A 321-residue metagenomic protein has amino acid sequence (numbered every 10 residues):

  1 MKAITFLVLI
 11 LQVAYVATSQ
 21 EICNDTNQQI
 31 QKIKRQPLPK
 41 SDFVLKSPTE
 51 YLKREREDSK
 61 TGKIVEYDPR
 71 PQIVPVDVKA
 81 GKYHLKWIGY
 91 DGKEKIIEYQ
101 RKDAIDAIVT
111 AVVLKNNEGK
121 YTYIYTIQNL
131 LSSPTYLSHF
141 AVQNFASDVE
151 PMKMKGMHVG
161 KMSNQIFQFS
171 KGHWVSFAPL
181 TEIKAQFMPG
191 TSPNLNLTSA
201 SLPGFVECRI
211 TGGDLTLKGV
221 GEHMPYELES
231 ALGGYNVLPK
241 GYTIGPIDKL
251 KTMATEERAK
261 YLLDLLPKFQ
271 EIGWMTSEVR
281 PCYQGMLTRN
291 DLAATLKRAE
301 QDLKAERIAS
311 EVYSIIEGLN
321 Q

Functional and structural regions predicted by a protein language model:
I4-Q12: Sec-dependent N-terminal signal peptides
A17-Q20: Boundary of Sec targeting at the N-terminus
K40-E118, D148-P151: Low-complexity, acidic Ser/Thr/Pro/Gly-rich terminal tails and inter-domain linkers that flank the onset of structured
Y121-N129: Short, well-ordered beta-strand segments enriched in hydrophobic/aromatic residues
P134-N164: Solvent-exposed beta-hairpin/edge-strand motifs
G156-M157, G204-K249: Serine/threonine-enriched low-complexity regions used as flexible
A178-E222: Low-complexity, intrinsically disordered segments enriched in Ser/Thr together with acidic residues
K251-K297, L303-A305, A309-Q321: Amphipathic, heptad-repeat alpha-helical segments
